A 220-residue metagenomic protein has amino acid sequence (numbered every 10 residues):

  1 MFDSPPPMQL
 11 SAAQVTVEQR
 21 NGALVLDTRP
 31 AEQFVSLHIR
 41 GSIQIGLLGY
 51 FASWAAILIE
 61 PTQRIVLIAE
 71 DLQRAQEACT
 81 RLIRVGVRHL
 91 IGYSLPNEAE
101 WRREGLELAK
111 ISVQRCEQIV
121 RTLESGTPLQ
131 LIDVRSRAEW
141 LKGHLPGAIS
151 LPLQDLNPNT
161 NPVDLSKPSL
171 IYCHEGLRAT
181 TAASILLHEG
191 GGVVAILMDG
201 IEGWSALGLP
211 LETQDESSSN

Functional and structural regions predicted by a protein language model:
M1-S4, A23, A31-Q130, V134-N220: Rhodanese-like catalytic fold shared by cysteine-dependent sulfurtransferases and DSP/PTP-type phosphatases
D3-V15: A contiguous, basic/glycine-rich beta-loop/short-helix subdomain that forms a polymer-engagement track
E18: Membrane-embedded alpha-helical segments that form the functional core of polytopic membrane enzymes, especially those
D27: An extended, acidic, His-containing surface patch that forms the Zn2+-binding/catalytic region of metallohydrolases
